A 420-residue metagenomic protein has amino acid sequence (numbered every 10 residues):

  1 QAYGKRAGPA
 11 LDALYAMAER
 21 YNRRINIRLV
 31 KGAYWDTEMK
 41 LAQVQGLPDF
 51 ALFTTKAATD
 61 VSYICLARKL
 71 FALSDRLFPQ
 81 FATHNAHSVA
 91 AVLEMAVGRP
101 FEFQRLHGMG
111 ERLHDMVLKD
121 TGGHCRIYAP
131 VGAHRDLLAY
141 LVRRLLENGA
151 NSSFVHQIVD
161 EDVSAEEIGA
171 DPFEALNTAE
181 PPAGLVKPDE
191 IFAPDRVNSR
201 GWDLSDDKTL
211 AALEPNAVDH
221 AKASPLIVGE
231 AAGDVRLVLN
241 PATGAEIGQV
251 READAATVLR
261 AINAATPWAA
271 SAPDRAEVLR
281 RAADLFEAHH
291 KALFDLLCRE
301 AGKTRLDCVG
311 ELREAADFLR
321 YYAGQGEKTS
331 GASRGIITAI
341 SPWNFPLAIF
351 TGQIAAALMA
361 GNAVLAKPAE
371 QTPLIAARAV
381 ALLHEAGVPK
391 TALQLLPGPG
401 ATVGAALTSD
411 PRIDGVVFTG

Functional and structural regions predicted by a protein language model:
Q1, N26-L29, F78-A82, E102-Q104 (+9 more regions): Structured core elements
Q1-K5, F53-V61, Q80-T83, Q104-R105 (+6 more regions): Alpha-helix capping and helix-loop boundary segments enriched in small/acidic/polar residues
Q1-V197: Positively charged, amphipathic and often flexible ligand-engagement surfaces
Y3, G32-Y34, H84-S88, G108-G110 (+12 more regions): Short, glycine-/Ser/Thr-/acidic-enriched flexible segments
G8, D12, A90, D115 (+4 more regions): Alpha-helical elements of the RecA-like P-loop NTPase motor core of helicases
A10-M17, L66-L73, A91-M95, M116 (+12 more regions): Generic, well-ordered alpha-helical scaffold segments in large soluble proteins
V131-G132, D136-R260, A270-A288, D295-L296 (+2 more regions): Terminal low-complexity tails and localization/encapsulation signals of metabolic enzymes
C298, G324-G420: Rossmann-like NAD(P) dinucleotide-binding subdomain of oxidoreductase/dehydrogenase enzymes
